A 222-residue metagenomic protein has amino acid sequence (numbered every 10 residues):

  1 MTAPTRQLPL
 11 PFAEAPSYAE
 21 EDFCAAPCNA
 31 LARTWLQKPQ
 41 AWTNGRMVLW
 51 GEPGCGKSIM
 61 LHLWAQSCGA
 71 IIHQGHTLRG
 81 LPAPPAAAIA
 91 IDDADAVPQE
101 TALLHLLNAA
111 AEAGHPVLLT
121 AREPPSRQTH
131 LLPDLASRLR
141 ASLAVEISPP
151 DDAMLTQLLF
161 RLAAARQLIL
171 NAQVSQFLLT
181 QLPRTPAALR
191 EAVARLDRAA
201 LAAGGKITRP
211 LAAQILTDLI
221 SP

Functional and structural regions predicted by a protein language model:
M1-K38, L201-P222: A short, basic N-terminal segment
N44-M60: Walker A/P-loop nucleotide-binding motif
A65-H76: Post-Walker A helix-loop "phosphate-sensing" segment adjacent to the P-loop in P-loop NTPases
H76-T77, L81-A109, A113-R122: Conserved P-loop NTPase "ATPase switch" module shared by AAA+ and STAND
P125-R140: Short regulatory helix/loop adjacent to the ATP-binding pocket of P-loop NTPases
S142-M154: Conserved AAA+ ATPase "SRH/arginine-finger" region at the nucleotide-binding site
I169-Q181: Short conserved motifs of the RecA-like P-loop NTPase core
L182-L196: The conserved phosphate-sensing helix
